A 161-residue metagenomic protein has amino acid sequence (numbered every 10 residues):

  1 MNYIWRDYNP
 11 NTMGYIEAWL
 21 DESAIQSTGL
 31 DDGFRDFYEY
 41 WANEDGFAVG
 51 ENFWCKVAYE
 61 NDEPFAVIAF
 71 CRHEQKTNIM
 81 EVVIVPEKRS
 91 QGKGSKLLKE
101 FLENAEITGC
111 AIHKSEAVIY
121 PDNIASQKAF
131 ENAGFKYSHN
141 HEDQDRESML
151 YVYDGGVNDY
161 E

Functional and structural regions predicted by a protein language model:
M1-G14, A18, D154-E161: Conserved N-terminal entry element of GNAT/NAT acetyltransferase domains
D7-G14, W19-E81, V85-E87, L98 (+1 more regions): Acetyl-CoA-dependent GNAT
Y59-N61, Y153-G156: Active-site beta-strand termini and strand-to-loop segments that position acidic
R89, S115-Q127, Q144-D145: Conserved beta-strand-loop-alpha-helix junction that forms the acyl-donor binding cleft
G92: Glycine-rich phosphate-binding loop
S95, P121-H139: Conserved active-site alpha-helix within GNAT-family acetyltransferase domains
A105-I119: Conserved GNAT acetyl-CoA-binding A-motif
E116-V118, G134-Y151: Conserved catalytic-core motifs of GNAT/GCN5-like acyltransferases
